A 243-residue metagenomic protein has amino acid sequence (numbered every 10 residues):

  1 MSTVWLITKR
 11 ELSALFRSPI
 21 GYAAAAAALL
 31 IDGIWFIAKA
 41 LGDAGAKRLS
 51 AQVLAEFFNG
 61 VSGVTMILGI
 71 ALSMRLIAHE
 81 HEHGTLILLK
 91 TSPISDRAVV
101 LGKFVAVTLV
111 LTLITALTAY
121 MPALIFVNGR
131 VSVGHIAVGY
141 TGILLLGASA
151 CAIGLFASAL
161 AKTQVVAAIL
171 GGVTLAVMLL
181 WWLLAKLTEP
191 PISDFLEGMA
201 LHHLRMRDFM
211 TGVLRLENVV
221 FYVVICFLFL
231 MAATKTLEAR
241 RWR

Functional and structural regions predicted by a protein language model:
M1-A25: Aromatic- and glycine-rich beta-strand/loop motifs that create alpha-glucan
P19-A40, G60-G69, V173-V177: Hydrophobic alpha-helical transmembrane segments of multi-pass membrane transport/permease proteins
I34-I37, K47, A51, A55 (+2 more regions): Secretory targeting signals
K39-Q52, L170-T236, R243: Terminal transmembrane helical anchor/hairpin motif
L49, I70-K90, F104: Transmembrane helix boundary and interhelical loop/hinge segments in multi-pass membrane proteins
E56-H79, I114: Long, hydrophobic alpha-helical segments
F58, M66-A71, A106-V107, G134-G139 (+2 more regions): Short alpha-helical transmembrane interface motifs in multi-pass membrane proteins
